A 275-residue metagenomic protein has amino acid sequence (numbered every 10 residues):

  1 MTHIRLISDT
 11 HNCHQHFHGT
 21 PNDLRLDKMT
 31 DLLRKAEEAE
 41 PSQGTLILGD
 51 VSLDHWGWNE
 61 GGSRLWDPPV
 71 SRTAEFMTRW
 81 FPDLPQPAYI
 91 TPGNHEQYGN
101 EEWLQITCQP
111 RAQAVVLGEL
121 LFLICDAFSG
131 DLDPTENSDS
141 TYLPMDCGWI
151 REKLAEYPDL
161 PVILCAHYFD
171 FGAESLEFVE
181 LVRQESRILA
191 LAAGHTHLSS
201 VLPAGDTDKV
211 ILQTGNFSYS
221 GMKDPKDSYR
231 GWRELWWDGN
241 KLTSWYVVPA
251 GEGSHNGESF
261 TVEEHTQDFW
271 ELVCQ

Functional and structural regions predicted by a protein language model:
M1-D67, E156: N-terminal active-site segment of His-dependent metallophosphoesterases
I4-L6, T45-I47, I90, L164 (+1 more regions): Residue-level marker for buried hydrophobic side chains located in beta-strands that build the well-ordered beta-sheet
D9, G49-D50, G93-N94, H167 (+1 more regions): Active-site glycine-centered loops adjacent to acidic/histidine catalytic or metal-binding residues that shape
N12-H18, D131-D133, S220-K223, G253-N256: Short, solvent-exposed loop/turn elements at domain surfaces
H14, D54-W56, F171-E174, S200: Short, solvent-exposed loop/turn segments at secondary-structure junctions
I47-V51, I150-G172: Short acidic, glycine-rich surface-loop motifs adjacent to enzyme active sites
G57-R151, P161, E177-A190, T196 (+2 more regions): Extended active-site neighborhood of metal-dependent phosphoesterases/phosphodiesterases
R233-Q275: A short C-terminal boundary segment appended to hydrolase-like catalytic domains
